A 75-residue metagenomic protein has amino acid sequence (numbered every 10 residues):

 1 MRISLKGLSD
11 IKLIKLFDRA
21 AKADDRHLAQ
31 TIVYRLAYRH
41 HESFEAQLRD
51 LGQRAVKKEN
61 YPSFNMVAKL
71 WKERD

Functional and structural regions predicted by a protein language model:
M1-Y34: N-terminal acidic leader/helix
L5, D10, F44, F64-M66: Compositionally biased regions
A20-A21, A55-V56, F64, A68: Low-complexity, intrinsically disordered tandem-repeat tracts enriched in small residues
R26-P62: Acidic, low-complexity, intrinsically disordered interaction modules
I32, R39, V67, W71-R74: TPR/TPR-like alpha-solenoid repeats
